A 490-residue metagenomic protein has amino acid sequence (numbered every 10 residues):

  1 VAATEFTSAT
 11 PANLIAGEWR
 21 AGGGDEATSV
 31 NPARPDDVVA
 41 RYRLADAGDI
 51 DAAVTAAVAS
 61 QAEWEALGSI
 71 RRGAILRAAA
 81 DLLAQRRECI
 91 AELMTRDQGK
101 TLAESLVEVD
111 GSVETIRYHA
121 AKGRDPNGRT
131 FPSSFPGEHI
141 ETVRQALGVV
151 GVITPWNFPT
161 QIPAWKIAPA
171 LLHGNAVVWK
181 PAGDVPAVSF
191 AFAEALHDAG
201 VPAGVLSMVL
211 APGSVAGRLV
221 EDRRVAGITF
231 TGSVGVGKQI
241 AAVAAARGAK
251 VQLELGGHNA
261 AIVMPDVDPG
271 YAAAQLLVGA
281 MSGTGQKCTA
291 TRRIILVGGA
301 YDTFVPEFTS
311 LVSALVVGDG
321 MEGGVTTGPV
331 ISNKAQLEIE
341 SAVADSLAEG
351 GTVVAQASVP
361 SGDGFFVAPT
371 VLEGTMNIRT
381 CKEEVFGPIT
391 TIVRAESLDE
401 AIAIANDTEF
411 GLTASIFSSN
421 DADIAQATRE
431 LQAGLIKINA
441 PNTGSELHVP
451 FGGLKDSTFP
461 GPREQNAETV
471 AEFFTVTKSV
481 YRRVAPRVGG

Functional and structural regions predicted by a protein language model:
V1-R34, V38: Hydrophobic face of amphipathic alpha-helices that form TPR/SEL1-like repeat modules and related alpha-solenoid
P32-A33, A47-I50, S69, R87 (+6 more regions): Residues at or immediately preceding the N-termini of alpha-helices
P35-P126, G137: Glycine-rich loop-to-alpha-helix module at the N-terminal edge of alpha/beta enzyme cores
D36, R72, M94, I116 (+9 more regions): Residue-level signal for inorganic ion chemistry
D37-A40, V225, I262, V316 (+2 more regions): Conserved C-terminal structural/oligomerization subdomain of aldehyde/semialdehyde dehydrogenase
V39-A45, S60-A66, V152, A261-M264 (+5 more regions): Short, well-ordered beta-strand elements within core beta-sheets of diverse protein domains
G128-Y271, A395: Rossmann-like NAD(P) dinucleotide-binding subdomain of oxidoreductase/dehydrogenase enzymes
G235-M376, L398-D399, I438, A485-G489: ALDH superfamily catalytic-core signature
